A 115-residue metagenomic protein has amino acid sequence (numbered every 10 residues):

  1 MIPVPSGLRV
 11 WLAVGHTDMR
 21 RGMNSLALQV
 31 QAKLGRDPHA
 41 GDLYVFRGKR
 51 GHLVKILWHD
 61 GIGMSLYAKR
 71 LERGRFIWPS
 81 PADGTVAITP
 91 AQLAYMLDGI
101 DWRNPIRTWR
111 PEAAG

Functional and structural regions predicted by a protein language model:
M1-G115: Polybasic/polar functional segments that serve as interface/processing modules
